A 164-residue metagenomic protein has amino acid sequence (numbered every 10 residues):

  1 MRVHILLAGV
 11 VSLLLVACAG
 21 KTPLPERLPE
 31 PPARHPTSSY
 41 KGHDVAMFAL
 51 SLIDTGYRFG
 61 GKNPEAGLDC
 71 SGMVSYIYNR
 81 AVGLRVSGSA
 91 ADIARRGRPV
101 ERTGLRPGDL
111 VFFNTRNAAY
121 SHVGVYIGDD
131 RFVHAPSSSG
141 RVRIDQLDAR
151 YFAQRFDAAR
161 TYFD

Functional and structural regions predicted by a protein language model:
M1-L7: Bacterial N-terminal signal peptides that target proteins for export
L14-A17: C-terminal motif of bacterial Sec signal peptides marking the signal peptidase cleavage site
A19-K41, L84, Y120, I127-D164: Aromatic- and glycine-rich peptidoglycan recognition patches
A33-H35, T55-P107: Catalytic cysteine-centered active-site loop
K41-A49, D69-C70, V74: Stable alpha-helical elements in mature extracytoplasmic
G108-L110, D130: Structural motif
